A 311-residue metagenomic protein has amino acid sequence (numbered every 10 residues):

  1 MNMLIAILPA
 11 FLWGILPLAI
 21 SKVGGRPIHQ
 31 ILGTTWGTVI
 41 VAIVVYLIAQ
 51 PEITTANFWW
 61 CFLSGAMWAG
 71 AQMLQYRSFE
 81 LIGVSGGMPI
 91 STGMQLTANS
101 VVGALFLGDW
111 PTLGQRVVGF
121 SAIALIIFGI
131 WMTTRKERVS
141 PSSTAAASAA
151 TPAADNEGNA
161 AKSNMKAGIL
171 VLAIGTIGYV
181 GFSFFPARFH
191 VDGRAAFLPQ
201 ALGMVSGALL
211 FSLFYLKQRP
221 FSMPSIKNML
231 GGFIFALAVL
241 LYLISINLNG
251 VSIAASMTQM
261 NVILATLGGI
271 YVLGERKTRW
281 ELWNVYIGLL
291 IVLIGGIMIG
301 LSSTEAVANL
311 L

Functional and structural regions predicted by a protein language model:
M1-L311: Polytopic alpha-helical membrane proteins, predominantly small-molecule transporters/carriers
